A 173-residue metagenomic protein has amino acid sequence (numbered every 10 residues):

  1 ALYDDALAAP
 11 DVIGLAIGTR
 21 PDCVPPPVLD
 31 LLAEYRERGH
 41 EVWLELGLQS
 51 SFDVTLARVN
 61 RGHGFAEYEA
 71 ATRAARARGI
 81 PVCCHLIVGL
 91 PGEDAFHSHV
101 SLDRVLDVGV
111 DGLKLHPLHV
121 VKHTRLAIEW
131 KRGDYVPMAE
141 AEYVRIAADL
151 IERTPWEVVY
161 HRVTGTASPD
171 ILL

Functional and structural regions predicted by a protein language model:
A1, L7-P25, H40-E67, D111-K114: Core AdoMet radical
Y3-P10, L32-E41, R73-A77: Acidic (Asp/Glu)-rich catalytic clusters
C23-P27, P91-E93: Acidic-and-aromatic substrate-binding clefts and catalytic sites of carbohydrate-active enzymes
P26-L29, V144: Structural motif corresponding to alpha-helix initiation and N-cap regions
A57-G62, W130-V136: Short glycine-enriched, charge-decorated loop/helix-capping segments at active-site entrances that position
A66-R125, E140-T166: Conserved C-terminal portion of the radical SAM core fold that forms the substrate/S-adenosylmethionine-binding
P169-L173: Radical SAM enzyme core and accessory elements
